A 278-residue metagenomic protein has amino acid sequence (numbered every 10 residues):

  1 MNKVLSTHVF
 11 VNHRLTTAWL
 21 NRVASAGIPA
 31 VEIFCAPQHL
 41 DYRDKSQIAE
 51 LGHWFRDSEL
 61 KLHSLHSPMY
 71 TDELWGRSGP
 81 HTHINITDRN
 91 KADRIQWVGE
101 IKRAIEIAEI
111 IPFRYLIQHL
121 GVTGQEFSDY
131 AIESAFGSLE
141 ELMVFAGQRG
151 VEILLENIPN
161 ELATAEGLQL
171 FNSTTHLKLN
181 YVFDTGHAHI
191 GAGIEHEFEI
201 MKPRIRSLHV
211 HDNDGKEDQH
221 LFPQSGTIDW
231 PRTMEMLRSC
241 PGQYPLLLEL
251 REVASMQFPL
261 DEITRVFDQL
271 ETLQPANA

Functional and structural regions predicted by a protein language model:
M1-R103, E109, T264-A278: N-terminal pre-domain/capping segments
M1-V4, H13-G27, R56, E140 (+1 more regions): Histidine-acidic metal/acid-base catalytic patches
S6-F10, F34-A36, S67-Y70, G121-T123 (+4 more regions): Active-site beta-loop-alpha junctions enriched in small/polar residues
T17, D57, L74-N180: Active-site acidic/histidine proton-transfer and metal-coordination neighborhood in alpha/beta enzyme cores
P29-A30, K61, R114, E152 (+1 more regions): Residue-level detector of anion-binding/catalytic polar loops
E32, S64, I117, L154 (+3 more regions): Conserved beta-strand positions in the central sheet of alpha/beta enzyme cores
D41-D44, I48, T87-R94, Q125-I132 (+4 more regions): Flexible, glycine- and charge-enriched loops at secondary-structure boundaries
D41-Y42, D72-L74, E126-F127, T164 (+2 more regions): Short secondary-structure boundary/hinge segments and terminal tails
